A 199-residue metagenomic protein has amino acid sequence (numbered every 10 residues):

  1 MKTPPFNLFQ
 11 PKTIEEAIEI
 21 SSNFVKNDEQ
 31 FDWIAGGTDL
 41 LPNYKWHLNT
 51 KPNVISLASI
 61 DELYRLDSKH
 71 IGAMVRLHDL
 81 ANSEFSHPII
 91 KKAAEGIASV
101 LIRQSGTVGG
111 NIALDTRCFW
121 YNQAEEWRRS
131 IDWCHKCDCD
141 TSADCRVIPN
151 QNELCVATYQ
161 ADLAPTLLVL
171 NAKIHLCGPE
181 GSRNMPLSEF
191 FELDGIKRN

Functional and structural regions predicted by a protein language model:
M1-N199: C-terminal structural segment of proteins
